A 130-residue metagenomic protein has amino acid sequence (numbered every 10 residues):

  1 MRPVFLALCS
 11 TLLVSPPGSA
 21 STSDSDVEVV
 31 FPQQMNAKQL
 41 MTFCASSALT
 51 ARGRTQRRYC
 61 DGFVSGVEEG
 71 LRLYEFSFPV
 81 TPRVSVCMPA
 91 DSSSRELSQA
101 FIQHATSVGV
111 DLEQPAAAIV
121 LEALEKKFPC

Functional and structural regions predicted by a protein language model:
R2-P3, T55: Solvent-exposed, well-ordered amphipathic alpha-helical segments that flank/support binding or catalytic loops
P3-L12: Sec-dependent N-terminal signal peptides
V4, P89-D91, P115, E122: Surface-exposed loop/turn and secondary-structure junction residues enriched for glycine/proline
L12, S85-C87, D111: Residue-level preference for alpha-helix termini and adjacent loops
S15-P17: N-terminal signal peptide c-region/cleavage motif recognized by signal peptidases
A20-T22: Boundary at the C-terminal end of the N-terminal hydrophobic targeting segment
E28-L97: Short N-proximal segments of mature Sec-exported proteins
Q99-C130: Short, compact, well-ordered microdomains
